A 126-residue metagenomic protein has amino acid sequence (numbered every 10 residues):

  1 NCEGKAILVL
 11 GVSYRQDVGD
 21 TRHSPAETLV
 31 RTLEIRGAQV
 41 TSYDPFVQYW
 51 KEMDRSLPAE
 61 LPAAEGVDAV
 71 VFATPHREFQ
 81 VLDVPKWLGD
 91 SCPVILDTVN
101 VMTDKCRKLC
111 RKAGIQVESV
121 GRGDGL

Functional and structural regions predicted by a protein language model:
N1-L126: Structural/interface elements that position substrates and couple domains in central-metabolism enzymes
